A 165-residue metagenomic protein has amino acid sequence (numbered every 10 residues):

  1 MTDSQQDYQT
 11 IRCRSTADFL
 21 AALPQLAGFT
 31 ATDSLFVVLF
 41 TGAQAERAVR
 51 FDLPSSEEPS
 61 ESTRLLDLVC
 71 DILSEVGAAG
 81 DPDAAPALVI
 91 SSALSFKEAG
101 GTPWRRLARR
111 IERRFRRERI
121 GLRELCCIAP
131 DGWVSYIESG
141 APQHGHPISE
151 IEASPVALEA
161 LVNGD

Functional and structural regions predicted by a protein language model:
T2-D33, E46, F51-D165: Charged, compositionally biased boundary regions
V38-T41: Short hydrophobic alpha-helical segments used for membrane anchoring or interfacial signaling
